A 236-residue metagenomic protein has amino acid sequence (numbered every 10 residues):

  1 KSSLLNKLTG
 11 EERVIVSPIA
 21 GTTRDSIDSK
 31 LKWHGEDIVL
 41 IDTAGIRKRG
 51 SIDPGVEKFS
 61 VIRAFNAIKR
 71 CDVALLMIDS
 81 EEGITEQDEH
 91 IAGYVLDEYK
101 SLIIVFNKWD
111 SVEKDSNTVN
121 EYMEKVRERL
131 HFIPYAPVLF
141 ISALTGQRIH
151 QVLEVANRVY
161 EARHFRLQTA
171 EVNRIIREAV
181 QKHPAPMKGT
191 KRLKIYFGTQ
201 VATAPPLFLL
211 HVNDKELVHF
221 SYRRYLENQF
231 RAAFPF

Functional and structural regions predicted by a protein language model:
K1-I41, R49-I62, N66, R70-M77 (+1 more regions): C-terminal-of-GTPase-core extension/linker across diverse P-loop GTPases
